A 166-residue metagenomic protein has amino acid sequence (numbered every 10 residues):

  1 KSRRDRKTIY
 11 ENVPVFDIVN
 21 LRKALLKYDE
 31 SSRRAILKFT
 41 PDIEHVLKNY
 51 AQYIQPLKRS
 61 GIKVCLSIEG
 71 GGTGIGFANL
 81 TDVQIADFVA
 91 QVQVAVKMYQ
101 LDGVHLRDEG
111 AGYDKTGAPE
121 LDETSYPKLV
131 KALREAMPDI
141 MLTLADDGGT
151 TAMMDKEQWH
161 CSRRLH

Functional and structural regions predicted by a protein language model:
K1, D17-K23, K63-E69, D102-D108 (+2 more regions): Structural recognition of the beta-strand scaffold that forms the well-ordered cores of secreted hydrolase catalytic
K1-Q91: Glycan-recognition patch characteristic of GH18 chitinases/ENGases and related GlcNAc/peptidoglycan-binding proteins
V13, W159-S162: A short, aliphatic-rich alpha-helical micro-motif
V46-K48, G76-G148, M153-H160: Active-site cleft segment of glycoside hydrolase catalytic domains centered on the general acid/base Glu
